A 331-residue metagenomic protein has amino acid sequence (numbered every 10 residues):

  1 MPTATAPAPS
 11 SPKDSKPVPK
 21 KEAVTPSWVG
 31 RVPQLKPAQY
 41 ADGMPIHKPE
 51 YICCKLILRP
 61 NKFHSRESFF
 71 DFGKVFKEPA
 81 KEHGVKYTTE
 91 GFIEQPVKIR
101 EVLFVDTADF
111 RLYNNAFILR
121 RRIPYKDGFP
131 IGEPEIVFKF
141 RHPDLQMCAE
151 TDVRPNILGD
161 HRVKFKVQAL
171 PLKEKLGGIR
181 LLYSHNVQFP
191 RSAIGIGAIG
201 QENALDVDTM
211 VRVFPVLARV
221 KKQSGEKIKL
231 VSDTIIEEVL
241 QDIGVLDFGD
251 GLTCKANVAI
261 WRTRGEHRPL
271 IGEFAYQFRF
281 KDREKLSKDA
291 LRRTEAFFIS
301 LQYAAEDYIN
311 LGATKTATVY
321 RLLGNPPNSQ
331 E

Functional and structural regions predicted by a protein language model:
P2-E331: Phosphate-end processing signature that detects enzymes handling 5′-triphosphorylated RNA and polyphosphate
